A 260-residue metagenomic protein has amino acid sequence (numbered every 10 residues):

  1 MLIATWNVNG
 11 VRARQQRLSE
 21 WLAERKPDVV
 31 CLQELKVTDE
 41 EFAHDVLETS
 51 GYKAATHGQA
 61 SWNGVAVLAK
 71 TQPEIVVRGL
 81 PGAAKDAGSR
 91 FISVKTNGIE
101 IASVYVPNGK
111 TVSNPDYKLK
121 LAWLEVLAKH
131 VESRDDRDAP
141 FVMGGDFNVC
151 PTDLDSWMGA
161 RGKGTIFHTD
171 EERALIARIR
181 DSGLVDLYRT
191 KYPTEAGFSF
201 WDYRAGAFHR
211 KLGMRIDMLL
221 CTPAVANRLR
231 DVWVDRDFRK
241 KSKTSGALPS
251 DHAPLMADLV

Functional and structural regions predicted by a protein language model:
M1-N9, G98-S113, G144, H252: Active-site-proximal beta-strand elements of phosphoester/diester hydrolases
W6-N7, L22-E40, I101, H130-L154 (+4 more regions): Active-site beta-strand/loop signature of hydrolases that rely on acidic residues for catalysis
V11-A13, V37-E40, V112, C150-P151 (+1 more regions): Active-site environment of divalent metal-dependent phosphoester hydrolases
R12-A23: Short, acidic/polar
S19, V94, D116-A128: Conserved CoA-thioester-binding segment of acyl-CoA-metabolizing enzymes
L35-T38, F42-T111: Structured beta-strand-rich core segments of catalytic domains in phosphoester-bond hydrolases
D39-E41, E48, V76-A83, T152-V260: Metal-dependent phosphoester-hydrolase catalytic domains
P81-G82, P107-L124, A160-T165: Surface-exposed cleft-lining segments at the edges of enzyme active sites
